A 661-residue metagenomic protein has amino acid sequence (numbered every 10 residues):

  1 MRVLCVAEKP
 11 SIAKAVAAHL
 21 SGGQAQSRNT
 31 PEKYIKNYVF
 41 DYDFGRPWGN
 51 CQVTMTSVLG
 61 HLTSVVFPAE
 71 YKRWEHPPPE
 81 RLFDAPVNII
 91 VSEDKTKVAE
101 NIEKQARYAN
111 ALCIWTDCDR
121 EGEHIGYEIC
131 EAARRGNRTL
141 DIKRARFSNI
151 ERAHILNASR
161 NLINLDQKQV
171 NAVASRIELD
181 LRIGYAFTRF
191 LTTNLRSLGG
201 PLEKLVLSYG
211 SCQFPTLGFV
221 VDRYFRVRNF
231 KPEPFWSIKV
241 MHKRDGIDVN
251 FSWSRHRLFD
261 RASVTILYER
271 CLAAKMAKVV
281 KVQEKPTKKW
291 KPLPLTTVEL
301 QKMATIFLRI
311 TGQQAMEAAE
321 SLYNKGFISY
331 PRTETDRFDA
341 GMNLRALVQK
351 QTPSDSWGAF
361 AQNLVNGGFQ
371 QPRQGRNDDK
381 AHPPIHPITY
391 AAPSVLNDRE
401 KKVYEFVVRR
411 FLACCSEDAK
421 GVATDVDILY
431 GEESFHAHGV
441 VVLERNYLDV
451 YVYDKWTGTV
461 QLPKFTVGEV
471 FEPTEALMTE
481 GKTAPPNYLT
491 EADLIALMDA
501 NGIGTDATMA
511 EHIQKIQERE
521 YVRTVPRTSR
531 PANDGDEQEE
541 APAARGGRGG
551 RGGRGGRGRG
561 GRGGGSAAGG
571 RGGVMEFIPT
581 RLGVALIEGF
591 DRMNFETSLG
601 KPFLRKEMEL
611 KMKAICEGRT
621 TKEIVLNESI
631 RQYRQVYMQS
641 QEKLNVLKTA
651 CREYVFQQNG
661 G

Functional and structural regions predicted by a protein language model:
M1-F187, G368-Q370, T459, E472-P485: Intrinsically disordered, low-complexity regulatory segments
R2-L4, A132, L140, L165 (+5 more regions): Basic, low-complexity terminal or inter-domain segments flanking catalytic cores
P31-Y71, F214-F259, W357, A413-V460 (+1 more regions): Structured, non-catalytic alpha/beta "coupling" segments that mediate domain-domain communication and provide generic
P68, N110-C113, D248-V264, Y268 (+1 more regions): OB-fold/S1-family RNA-binding modules
D94, A99-E100, R107-Y108, I150-H242 (+1 more regions): C-terminal or mid-to-C-terminal helical accessory/interaction module adjacent to the motor/catalytic core
D117, F307-T311: A conserved hydrophobic secondary-structure block that centers on an alpha-helix together with its immediately flanking
L258-L293, Q301, E469: Metal- or metallocofactor-binding catalytic centers and their adjacent structured scaffolds across diverse enzyme
